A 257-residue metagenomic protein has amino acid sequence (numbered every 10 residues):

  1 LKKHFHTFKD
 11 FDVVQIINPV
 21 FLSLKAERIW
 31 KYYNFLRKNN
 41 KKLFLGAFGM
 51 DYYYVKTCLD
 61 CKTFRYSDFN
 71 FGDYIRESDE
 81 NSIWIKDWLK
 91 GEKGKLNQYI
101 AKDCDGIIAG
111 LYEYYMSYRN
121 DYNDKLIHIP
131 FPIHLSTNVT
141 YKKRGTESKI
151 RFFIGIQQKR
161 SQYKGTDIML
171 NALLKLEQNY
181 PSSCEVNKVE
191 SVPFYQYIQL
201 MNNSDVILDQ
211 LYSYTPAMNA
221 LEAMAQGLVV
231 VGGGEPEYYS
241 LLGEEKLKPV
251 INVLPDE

Functional and structural regions predicted by a protein language model:
F5-R28, K42-G46, V206: Short N-terminal targeting/anchoring amphipathic segment
L45-K90, K159, E235, L242-G243: Acceptor-binding helix/loop patch of EC 2.4 sugar-transfer enzymes, predominantly nucleotide-sugar-dependent
Y54-V55, W84-L126, N171: A short, active-site helix/loop in glycosyltransferases that binds the activated sugar's phosphate group
I127-K164, L170: Conserved donor-binding/catalytic core segment of Leloir-type glycosyltransferases
I198, A220-A225, Y239: Short alpha-helical segment that forms part of, or immediately flanks, the ligand-binding pocket in carbohydrate-active
N202-T215, L228: Acidic donor-binding loop of glycosyltransferase active sites
V229-P236: Short hydrophobic beta-strand element within catalytic cores of glycosyltransferases and related nucleotide-activated
Y239-E257: Change "using UDP/GDP/dTDP sugars" to "using nucleotide sugars
